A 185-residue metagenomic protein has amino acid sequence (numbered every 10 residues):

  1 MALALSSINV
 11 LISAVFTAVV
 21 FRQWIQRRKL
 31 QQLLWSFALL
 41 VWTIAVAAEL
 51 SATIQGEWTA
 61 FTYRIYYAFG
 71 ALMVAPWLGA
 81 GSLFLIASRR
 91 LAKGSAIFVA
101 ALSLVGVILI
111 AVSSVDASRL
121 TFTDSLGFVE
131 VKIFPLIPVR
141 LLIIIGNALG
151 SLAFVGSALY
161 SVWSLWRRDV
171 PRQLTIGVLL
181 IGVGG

Functional and structural regions predicted by a protein language model:
M1-I12, T62-L72: Structural signature of hydrophobic alpha-helical transmembrane segments
M1-N9, A111-Y160: Extracellular-loop-to-transmembrane junctions of the mid-late helices
I8-V15, Q31-T53, M73, T175-G185: Hydrophobic alpha-helical transmembrane segments of multi-pass membrane proteins
F16-F21, W77-L83, I137-D169: Alpha-helical transmembrane segments in multipass membrane proteins, preferentially the mid-helix core
F21-W35, L83-S95, W163-Q173: Membrane-interface helix-boundary motifs at transmembrane edges
L50-W58, S114: Juxtamembrane "helix-exit" motif on the non-cytosolic side of transmembrane helices
E57-G81, I86: Alpha-helical transmembrane-segment detector that highlights a single hydrophobic TM helix and its immediate
L83-G127: The cytoplasmic-loop to transmembrane-helix boundary for the fourth helix
